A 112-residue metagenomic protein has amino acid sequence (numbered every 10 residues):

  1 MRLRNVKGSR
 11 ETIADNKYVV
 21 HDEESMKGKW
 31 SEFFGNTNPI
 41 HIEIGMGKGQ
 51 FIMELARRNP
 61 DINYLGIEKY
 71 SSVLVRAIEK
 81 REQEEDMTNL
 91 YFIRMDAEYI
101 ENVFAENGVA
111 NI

Functional and structural regions predicted by a protein language model:
M1-I42, Q50-R57: S-adenosyl-L-methionine
P39-N102: SAM cofactor-binding core of SAM-dependent methyltransferases, primarily the Rossmann-like beta-alpha-beta module
N102-N111: A short acidic, Gly/Pro-enriched loop at the edge of an enzyme's catalytic core that lines a small-molecule cofactor
